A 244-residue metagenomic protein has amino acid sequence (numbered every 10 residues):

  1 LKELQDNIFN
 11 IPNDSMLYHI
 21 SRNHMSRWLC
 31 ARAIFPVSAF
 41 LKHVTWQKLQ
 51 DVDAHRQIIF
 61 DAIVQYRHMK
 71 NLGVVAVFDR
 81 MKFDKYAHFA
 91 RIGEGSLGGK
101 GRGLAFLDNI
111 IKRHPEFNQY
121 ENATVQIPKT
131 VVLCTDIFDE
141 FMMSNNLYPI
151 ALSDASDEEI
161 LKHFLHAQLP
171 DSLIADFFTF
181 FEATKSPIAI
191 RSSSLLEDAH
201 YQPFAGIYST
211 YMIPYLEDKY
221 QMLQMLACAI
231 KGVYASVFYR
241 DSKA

Functional and structural regions predicted by a protein language model:
K2-V44: Amphipathic alpha-helical protein-interaction segments
R27, A33-A244: Nucleotide/phosphate-binding sheet-loop regions of phosphoryl- and nucleotidyl-transfer enzymes
